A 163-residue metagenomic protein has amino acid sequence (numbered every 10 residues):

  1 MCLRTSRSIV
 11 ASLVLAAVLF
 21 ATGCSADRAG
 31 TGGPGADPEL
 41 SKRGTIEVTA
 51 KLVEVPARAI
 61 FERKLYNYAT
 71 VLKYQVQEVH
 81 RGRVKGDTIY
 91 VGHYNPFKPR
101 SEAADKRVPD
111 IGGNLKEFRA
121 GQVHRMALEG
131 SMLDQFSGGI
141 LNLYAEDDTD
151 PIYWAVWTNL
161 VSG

Functional and structural regions predicted by a protein language model:
C2-L13: Bacterial N-terminal signal peptides that target proteins for export
L13, E39, R63-L65: Residues embedded in well-ordered secondary-structure elements
A21-G23: C-terminal motif of bacterial Sec signal peptides marking the signal peptidase cleavage site
S25-D27: Bacterial signal peptide processing site
G32-K42, A59-F61: Short boundary/loop segments of OB/S1/cold-shock single-stranded nucleic-acid-binding domains
G44-K64, T70-K73: Structural detector for short beta-strands of small beta-barrel domains
N67-G163: Disulfide-stabilized netrin-like
